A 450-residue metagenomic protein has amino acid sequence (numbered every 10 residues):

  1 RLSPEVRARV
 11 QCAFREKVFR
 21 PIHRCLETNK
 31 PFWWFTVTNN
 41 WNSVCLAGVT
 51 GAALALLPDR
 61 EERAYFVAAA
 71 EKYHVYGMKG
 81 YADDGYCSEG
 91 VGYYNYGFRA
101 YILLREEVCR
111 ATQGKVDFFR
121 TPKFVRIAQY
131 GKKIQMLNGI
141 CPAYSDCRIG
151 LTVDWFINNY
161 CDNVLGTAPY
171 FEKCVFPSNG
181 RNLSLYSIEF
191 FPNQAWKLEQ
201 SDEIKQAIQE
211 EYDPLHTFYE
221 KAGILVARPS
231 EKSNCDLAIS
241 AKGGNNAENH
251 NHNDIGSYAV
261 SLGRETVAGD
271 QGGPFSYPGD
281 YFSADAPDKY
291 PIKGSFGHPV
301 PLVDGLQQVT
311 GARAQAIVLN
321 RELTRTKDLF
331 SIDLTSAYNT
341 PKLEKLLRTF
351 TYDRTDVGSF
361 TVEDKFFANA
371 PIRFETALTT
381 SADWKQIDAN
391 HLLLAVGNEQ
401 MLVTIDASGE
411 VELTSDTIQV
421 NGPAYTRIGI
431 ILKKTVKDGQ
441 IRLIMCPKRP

Functional and structural regions predicted by a protein language model:
R1-K30, A55-G80, I157-V175, G180-W196 (+4 more regions): Extended glycan-interaction surfaces of carbohydrate-active proteins
R1-Q135, I140, C147-R148: Aromatic-lined, polymer-binding surfaces characteristic of secreted/periplasmic polysaccharide-degrading enzymes
F35-T36, G243-N245, A286: Short alpha-helical segments and helix-capping/turn motifs at coil-helix boundaries
T38, H216, A247-N249, N253 (+3 more regions): Residues embedded in well-ordered secondary-structure elements
G51, L225-S230, Y258-V260, K385-I387 (+1 more regions): Short acidic-hydrophobic surface loop/beta-edge motif
L56, Y96-V267, L323-T324, T435-V436: Carbohydrate-active enzyme catalytic cores, enriched for enzymes that act on polyanionic acidic polysaccharides
V175-N182, P274-P450: CBM-like, beta-strand-rich accessory domains located in the C-terminal region of large, secreted polysaccharide-active
A268-G273: Catalytic Cys-His active-site segments of thiol-dependent hydrolases/isopeptidases
